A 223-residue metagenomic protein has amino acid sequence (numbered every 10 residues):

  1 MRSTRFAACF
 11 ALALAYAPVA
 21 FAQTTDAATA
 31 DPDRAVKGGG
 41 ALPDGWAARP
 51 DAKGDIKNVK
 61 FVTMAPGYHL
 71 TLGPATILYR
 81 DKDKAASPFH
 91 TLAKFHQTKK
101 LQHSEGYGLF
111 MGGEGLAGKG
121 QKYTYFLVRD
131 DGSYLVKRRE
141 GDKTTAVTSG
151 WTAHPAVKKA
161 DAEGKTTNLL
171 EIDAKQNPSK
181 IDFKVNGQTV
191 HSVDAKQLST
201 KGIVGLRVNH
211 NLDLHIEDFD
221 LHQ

Functional and structural regions predicted by a protein language model:
M1-F10: Bacterial N-terminal signal peptides that target proteins for export
Q23-L101: Low-complexity, Ser/Thr/Pro/Gly-rich disordered linker/stalk regions
L72-T144: Secretory/extracellular carbohydrate-interaction modules and structurally similar beta-sandwich "look-alikes"
T76-D83, H154-A162, V204-L206: Beta-strand-rich interaction surfaces with strong enrichment in secreted/lumenal proteins
A93, D161-A195: Carbohydrate-binding surfaces in secreted/extracellular proteins
D142-E171: Short, aromatic/His-centered strand-loop micro-motif at the edge of beta-sheets
V193-D220: Flexible glycan-contacting loops in extracellular carbohydrate-active proteins
